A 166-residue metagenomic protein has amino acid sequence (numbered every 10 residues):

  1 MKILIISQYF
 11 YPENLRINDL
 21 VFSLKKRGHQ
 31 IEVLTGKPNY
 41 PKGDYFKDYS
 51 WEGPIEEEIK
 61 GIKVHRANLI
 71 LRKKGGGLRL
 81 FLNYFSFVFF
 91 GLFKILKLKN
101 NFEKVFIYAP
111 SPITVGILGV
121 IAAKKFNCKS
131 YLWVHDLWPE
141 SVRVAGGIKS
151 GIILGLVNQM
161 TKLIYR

Functional and structural regions predicted by a protein language model:
M1-K60: N-terminal subdomain of nucleotide-sugar transferases
L4, E32-L34, H65, F106 (+1 more regions): Hydrophobic/aromatic beta-strand patches that form the interior of the parallel beta-sheet core in alpha/beta enzyme
F10, P38, L71, P112 (+1 more regions): Short, glycine/serine-rich, charged loops/turns that create anion-binding and catalytic segments at active sites
N14, F81-L92, K104-C128, L132-H135 (+1 more regions): An aromatic- and histidine-rich active-site surface loop
T35-I95: A conserved catalytic-core segment of Leloir-type glycosyltransferases
G75-R79, V142-G147: Short acidic, glycine/proline-rich loop/turn micro-motifs
K97-F102: Glycine-rich phosphate-binding loop signature in dinucleotide/nucleotide-binding domains
T114, I121-F126, I152-R166: Membrane-proximal helix-turn-helix segments that form the acceptor-binding/catalytic region of lipid-linked
